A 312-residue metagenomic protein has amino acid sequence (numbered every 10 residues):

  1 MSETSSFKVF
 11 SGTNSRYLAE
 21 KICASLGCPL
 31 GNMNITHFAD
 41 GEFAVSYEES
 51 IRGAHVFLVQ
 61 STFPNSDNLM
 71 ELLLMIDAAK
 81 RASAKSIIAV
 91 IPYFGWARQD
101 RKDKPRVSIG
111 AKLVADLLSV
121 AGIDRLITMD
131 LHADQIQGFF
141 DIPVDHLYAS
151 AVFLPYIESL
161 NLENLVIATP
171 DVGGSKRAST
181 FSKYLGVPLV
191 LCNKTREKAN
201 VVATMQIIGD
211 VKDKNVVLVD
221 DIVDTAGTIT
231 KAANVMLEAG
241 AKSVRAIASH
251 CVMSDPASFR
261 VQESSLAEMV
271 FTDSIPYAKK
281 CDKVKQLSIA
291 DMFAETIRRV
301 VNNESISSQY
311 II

Functional and structural regions predicted by a protein language model:
M1-I312: PRPP-associated nucleotide enzymes
